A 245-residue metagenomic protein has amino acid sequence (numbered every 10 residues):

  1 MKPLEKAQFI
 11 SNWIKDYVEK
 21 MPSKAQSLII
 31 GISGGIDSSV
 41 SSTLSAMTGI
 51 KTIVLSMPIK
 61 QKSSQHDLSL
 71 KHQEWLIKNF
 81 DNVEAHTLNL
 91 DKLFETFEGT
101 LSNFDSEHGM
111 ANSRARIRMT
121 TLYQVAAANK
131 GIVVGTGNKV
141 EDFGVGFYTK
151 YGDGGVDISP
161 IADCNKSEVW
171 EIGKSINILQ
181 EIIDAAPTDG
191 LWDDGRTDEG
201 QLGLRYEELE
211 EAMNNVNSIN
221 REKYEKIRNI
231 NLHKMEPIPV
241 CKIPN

Functional and structural regions predicted by a protein language model:
M1-I30, T43-I53, K60-Q61, H72 (+6 more regions): ATP/NTP-dependent adenylation/nucleotidyl-transfer catalytic domains that generate, transfer, or process NMP-activated
G35: Conserved G/P- and acidic residue-centered "switch" motifs that form tight phosphate/ATP-binding loops in soluble
S38, S42, S63-L70: Short, surface-exposed alpha-helical segments at coil->helix boundaries
V40, M119-T121: Hydrophobic side chains within alpha-helical segments
R114-R118: Active-site glycine-rich loop that binds ribose-phosphate moieties when present
